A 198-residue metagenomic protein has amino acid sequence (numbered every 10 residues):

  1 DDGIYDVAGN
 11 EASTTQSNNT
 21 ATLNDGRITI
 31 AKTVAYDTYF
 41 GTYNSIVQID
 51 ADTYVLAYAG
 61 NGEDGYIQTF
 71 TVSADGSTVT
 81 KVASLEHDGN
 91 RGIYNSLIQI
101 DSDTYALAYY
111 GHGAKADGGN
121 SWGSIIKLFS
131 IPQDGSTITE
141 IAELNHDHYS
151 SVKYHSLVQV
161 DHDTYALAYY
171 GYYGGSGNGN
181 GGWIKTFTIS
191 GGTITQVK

Functional and structural regions predicted by a protein language model:
D1-D25: Acidic, Ser/Thr/Gly/Pro-rich low-complexity segments and short DxT(G/T)-type signature motifs
D25-K198: Extracellular, repeat-based ectodomains that mediate carbohydrate processing or recognition
